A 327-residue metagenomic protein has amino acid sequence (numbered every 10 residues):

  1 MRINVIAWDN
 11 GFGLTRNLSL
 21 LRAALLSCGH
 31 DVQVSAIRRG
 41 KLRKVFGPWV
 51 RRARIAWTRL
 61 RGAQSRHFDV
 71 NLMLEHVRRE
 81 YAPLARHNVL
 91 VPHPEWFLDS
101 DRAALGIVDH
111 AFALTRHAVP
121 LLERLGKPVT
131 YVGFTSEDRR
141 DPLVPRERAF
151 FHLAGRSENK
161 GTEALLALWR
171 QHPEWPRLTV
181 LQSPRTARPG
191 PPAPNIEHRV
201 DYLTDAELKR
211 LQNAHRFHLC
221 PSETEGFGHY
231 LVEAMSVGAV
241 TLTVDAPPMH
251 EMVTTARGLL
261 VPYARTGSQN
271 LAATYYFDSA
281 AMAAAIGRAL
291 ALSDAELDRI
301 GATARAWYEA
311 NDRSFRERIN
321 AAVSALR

Functional and structural regions predicted by a protein language model:
M1-L74, E317: N-terminal pre-catalytic "stem/leader" segment of glycosyltransferase-like enzymes
K41-L121: Extended catalytic core of nucleotide-activated donor transferases of GT-like folds
D109-D141: Donor nucleotide-sugar binding/catalytic pocket of nucleotide-sugar-dependent glycosyltransferases
R139, F277, A281, L290-L326: A charged, aromatic-enriched C-terminal amphipathic alpha-helix characteristic of glycosyltransferases across folds
D141-K160, L166-R170, L178-T179: Conserved donor-binding/catalytic core segment of Leloir-type glycosyltransferases
T186-R210, F217: Nucleotide-activated donor-binding/catalytic signature segment of Leloir-type glycosyltransferases, i.e., the conserved
E223: Aromatic "clamp/platform" in nucleotide-sugar-dependent glycosyltransferases that forms part of the donor/acceptor
V240-T243, P248-V253, L259-L260: Short hydrophobic beta-strand element within catalytic cores of glycosyltransferases and related nucleotide-activated
